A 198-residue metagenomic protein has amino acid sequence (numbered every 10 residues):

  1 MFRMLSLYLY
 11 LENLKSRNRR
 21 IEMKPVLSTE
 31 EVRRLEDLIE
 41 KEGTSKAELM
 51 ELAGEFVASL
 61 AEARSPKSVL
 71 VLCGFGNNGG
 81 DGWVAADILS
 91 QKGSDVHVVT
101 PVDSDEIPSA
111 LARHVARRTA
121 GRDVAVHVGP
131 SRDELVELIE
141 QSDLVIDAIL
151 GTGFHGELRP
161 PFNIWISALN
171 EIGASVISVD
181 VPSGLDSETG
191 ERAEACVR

Functional and structural regions predicted by a protein language model:
L5, L11-L14, N18, M23-L27 (+1 more regions): Glycine-rich phosphate/dinucleotide-binding loop and adjoining beta-alpha-beta core of small-molecule
R17-S65: Positively charged, low-complexity intrinsically disordered leader regions
